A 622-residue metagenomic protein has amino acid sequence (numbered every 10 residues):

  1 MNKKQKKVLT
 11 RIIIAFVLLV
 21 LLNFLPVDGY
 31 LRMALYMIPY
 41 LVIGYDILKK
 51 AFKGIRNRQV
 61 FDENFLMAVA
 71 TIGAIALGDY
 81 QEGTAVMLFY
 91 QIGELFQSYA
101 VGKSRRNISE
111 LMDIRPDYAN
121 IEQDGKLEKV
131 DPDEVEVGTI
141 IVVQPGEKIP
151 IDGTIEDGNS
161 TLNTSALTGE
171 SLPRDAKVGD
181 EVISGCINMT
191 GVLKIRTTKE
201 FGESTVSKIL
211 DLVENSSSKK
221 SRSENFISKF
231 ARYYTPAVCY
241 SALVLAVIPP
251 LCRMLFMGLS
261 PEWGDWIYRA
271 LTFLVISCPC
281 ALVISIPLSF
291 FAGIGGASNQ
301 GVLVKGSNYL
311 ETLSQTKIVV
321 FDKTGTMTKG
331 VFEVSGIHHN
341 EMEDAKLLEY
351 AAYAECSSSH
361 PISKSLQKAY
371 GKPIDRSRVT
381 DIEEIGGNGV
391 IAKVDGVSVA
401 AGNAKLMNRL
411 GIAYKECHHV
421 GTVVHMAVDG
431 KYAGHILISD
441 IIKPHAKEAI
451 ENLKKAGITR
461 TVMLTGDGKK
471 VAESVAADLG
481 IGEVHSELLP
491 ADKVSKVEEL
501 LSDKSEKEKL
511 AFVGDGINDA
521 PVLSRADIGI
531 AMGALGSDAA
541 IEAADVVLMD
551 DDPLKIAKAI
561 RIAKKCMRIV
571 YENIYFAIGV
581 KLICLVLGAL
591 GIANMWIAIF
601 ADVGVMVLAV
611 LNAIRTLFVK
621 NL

Functional and structural regions predicted by a protein language model:
N2-Y118, K220, K229, P236 (+1 more regions): Transmembrane helix-loop-helix hairpins at the membrane interface
V17-L35, L41, K53-D62, A68-G83 (+3 more regions): Helix-interface capping motifs at the ends of transmembrane segments in multi-pass membrane proteins
F52-V60, Y99-S109, L288-S307, T616-L622: Juxtamembrane helix-loop transition segments at the membrane interface in multi-pass membrane proteins
M87-P145, A176, V304, I374-S377 (+4 more regions): Juxtamembrane coupling segments of multi-pass membrane pumps/enzymes
E110-E203, N308-A351, K393-V394: Conserved cytosolic catalytic loops of P-type ATPases
Q144, V334, H338-R460, K469 (+1 more regions): P-type ATPase nucleotide-binding
S241, D503-K507, A544, M549-L622: Membrane-embedded transport module
G396, T422, V428-E572, V580: Conserved ATP-binding TGD loop and adjacent catalytic N/P-domain core of P-type ATPases
